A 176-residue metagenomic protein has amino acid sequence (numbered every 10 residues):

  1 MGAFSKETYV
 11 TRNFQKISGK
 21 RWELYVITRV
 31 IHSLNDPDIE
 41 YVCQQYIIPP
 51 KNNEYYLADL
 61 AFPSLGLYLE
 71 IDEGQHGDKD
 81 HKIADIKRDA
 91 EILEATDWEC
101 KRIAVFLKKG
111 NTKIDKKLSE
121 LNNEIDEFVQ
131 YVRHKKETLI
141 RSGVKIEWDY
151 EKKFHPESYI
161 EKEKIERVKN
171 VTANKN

Functional and structural regions predicted by a protein language model:
M1-N176: Nucleic-acid endo/exonuclease domains
